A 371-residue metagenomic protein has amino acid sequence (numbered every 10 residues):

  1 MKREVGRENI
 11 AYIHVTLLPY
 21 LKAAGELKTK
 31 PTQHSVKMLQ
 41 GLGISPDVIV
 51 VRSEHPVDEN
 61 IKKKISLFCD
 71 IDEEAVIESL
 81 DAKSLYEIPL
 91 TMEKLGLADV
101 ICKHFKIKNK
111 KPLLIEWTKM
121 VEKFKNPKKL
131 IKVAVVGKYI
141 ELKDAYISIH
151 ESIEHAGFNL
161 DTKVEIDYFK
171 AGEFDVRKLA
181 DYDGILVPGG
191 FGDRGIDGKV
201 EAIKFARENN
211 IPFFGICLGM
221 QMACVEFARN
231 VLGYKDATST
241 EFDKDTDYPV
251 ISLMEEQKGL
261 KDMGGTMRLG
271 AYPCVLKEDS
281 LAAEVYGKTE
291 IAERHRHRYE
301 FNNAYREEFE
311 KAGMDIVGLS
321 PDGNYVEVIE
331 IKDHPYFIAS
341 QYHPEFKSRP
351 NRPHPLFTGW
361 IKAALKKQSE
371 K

Functional and structural regions predicted by a protein language model:
M1-E290, H295-D333, P344-K371: N-terminal beta1-alpha1 cap of cysteine-dependent amidohydrolase-like domains
Y336-Y342: Short FAD-binding loop at a beta-strand-to-alpha-helix junction that anchors the flavin cofactor in diverse
